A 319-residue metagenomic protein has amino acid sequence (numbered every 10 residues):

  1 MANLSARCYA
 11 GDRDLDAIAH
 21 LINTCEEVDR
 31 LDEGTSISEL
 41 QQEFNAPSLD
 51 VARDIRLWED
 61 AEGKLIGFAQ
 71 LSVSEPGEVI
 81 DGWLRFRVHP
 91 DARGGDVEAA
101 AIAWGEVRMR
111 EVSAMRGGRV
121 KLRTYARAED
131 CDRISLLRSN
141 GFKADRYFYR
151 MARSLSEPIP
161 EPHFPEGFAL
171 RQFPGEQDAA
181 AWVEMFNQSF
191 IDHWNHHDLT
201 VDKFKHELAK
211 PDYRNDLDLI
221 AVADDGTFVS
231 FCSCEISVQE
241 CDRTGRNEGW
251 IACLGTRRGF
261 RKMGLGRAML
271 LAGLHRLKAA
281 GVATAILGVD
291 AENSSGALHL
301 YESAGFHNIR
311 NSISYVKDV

Functional and structural regions predicted by a protein language model:
M1-L4, C8-E62, G67-Q70, V79 (+1 more regions): N-terminal charged segments
M1-R13, A19-H20, T24-D29, K143 (+1 more regions): Conserved N-terminal entry element of GNAT/NAT acetyltransferase domains
D29-S48, A69-G77, I191-L254: A conserved beta-strand-loop-helix scaffold within acyl/acetyltransferase catalytic domains
S72-E166, I313-K317: Acyl-donor-binding surface of acyltransferase catalytic domains
L84, L122-T124, I251, A285-V289: Conserved hydrophobic beta-strand within the GNAT/NAT acetyltransferase core sheet that lines the active-site cleft
G94-E111, C253-T256, K262-A279, T284 (+1 more regions): Conserved acetyl-CoA-binding loop-helix of GNAT-fold acetyltransferases
R133-L137, Y301, F306: Conserved active-site tyrosine of GNAT-family acetyltransferases
Y149-R171, A283-L298, A304-V319: C-terminal "cap" of GNAT-fold acetyltransferases
